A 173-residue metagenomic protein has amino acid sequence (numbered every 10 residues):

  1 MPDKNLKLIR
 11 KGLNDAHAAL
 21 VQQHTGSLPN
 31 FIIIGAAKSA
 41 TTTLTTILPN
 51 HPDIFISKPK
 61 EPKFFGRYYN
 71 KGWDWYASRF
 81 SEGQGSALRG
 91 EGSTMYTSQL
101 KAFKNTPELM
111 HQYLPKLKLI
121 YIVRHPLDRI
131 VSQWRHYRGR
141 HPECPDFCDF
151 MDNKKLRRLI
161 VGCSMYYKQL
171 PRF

Functional and structural regions predicted by a protein language model:
M1-Q99, Y113, L117, S132-Q133 (+1 more regions): PAPS-dependent sulfotransferase catalytic core
K71-R79, N105, Y166-L170: Alpha-helical scaffolding within the catalytic cores of extracellular/periplasmic polymer-degrading hydrolases
S93-T94, R124-L127: Anionic group-transfer/hydrolysis microenvironments
E108-L109, K116-Y121, D128-R172: PAPS-dependent sulfotransferase catalytic domain
